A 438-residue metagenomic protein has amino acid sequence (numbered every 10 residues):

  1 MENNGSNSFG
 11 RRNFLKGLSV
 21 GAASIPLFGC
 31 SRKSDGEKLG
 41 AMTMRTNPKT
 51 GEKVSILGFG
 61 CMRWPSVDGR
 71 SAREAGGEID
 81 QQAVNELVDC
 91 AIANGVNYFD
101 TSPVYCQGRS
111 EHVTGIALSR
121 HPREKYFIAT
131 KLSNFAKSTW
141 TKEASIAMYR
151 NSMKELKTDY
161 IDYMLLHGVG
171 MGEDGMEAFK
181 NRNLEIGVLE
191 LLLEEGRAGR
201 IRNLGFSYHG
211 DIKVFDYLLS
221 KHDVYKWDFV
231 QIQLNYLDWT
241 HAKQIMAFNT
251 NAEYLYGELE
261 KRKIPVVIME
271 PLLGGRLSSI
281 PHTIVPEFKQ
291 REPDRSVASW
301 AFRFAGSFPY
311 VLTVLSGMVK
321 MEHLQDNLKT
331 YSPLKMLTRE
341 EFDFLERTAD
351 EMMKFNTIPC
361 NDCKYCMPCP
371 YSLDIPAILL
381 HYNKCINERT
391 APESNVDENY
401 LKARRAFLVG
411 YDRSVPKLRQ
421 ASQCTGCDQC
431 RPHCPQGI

Functional and structural regions predicted by a protein language model:
E2-Y126, D159, L191, R197: N-terminal binding-site loop/beta-alpha segment at the start of enzyme catalytic domains that lines or forms
S6-L15, C366, C424-C430: Twin-arginine (Tat) signal peptide motif
N47, F59, F99, T114 (+7 more regions): Conserved, mostly hydrophobic/aromatic
G58, Y98-D100, D162-L165, G205 (+2 more regions): Conserved beta-strand positions in the central sheet of alpha/beta enzyme cores
E78-C90, T141-E155, I212-L219, A298-A301: Short, acidic/polar
E143-M164, E194-A198: CE4/NodB-like, metal-dependent polysaccharide N-deacetylase domain that modifies extracellular/periplasmic N-acetylated
V169-L380, N387-A403, R431-P432: Beta/alpha (TIM)-barrel catalytic core signal, keyed to glycine-rich beta->alpha loops juxtaposed to Asp/Glu that bind
T390-C424: Short Fe-S-cluster ligation motifs
